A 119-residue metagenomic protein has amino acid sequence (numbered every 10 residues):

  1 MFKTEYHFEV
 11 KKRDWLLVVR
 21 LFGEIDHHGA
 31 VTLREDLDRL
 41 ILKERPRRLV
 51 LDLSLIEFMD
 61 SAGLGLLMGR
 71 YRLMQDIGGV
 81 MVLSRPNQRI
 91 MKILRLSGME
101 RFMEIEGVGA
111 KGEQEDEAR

Functional and structural regions predicted by a protein language model:
M1-I56, R72-R119: STAS-like cytosolic regulatory interaction modules
M59: Conserved TIR/SEFIR loop-to-helix hotspot centered on a Trp-containing motif with a nearby acidic residue
